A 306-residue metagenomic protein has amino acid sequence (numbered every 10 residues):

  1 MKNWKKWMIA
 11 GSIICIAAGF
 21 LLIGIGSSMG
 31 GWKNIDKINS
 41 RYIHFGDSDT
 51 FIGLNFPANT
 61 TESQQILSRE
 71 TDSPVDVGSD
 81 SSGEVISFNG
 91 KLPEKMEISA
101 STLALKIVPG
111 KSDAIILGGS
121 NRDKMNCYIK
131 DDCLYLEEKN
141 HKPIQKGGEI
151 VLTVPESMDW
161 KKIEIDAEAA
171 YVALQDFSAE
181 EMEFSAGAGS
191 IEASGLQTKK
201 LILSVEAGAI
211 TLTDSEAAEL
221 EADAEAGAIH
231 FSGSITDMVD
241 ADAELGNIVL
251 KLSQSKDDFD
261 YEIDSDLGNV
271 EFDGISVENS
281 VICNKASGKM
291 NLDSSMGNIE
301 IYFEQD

Functional and structural regions predicted by a protein language model:
M1-M8: Short, Lys/Arg-rich N-terminal segment immediately upstream of the first membrane anchor
A10-I25: Hydrophobic membrane-insertion alpha-helices, especially the h-region of bacterial N-terminal signal peptides
I25-E137, Q145, E149-E164, Y171-F177 (+6 more regions): Short linear S-[DN]-x-LW-Φ motif typified by the pepsin-like aspartic protease active-site region
I98-A100, S204, A243: Structural recognition of beta-strand segments within beta-rich domains
T102, A169, A188, A207 (+2 more regions): Residue-level signal for short, function-critical loop segments
K139, A193-L196, K200-I202, A209-D306: Short, surface-exposed interaction patches in beta-rich subdomains that mediate adhesion/assembly near membranes
K142: Acidic/histidine-rich helix-loop elements that form or flank divalent-metal/phosphate-binding sites at the catalytic
E164-T213: Right-handed parallel beta-helix
